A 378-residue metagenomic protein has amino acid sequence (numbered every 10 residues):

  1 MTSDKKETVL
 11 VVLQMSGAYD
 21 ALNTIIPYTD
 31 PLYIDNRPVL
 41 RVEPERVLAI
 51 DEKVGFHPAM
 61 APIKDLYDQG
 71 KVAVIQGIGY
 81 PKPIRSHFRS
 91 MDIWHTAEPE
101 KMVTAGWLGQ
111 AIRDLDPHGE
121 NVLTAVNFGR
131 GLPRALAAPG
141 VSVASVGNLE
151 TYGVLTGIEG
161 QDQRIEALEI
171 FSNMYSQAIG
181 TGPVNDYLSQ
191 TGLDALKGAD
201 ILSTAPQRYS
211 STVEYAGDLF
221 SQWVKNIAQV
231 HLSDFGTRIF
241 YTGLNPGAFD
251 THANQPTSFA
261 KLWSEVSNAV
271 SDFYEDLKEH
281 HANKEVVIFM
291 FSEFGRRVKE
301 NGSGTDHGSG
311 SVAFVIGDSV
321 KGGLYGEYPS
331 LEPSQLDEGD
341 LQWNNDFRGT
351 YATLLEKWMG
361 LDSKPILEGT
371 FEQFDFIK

Functional and structural regions predicted by a protein language model:
M1-H280, K299, V312, I316-K378: Feature for exported/extracytoplasmic and membrane-associated proteins, marking the mature portion
V270, Y274-G302, H307: Metal-dependent active-site segment of extracytoplasmic phospho-/sulfohydrolases and closely related
